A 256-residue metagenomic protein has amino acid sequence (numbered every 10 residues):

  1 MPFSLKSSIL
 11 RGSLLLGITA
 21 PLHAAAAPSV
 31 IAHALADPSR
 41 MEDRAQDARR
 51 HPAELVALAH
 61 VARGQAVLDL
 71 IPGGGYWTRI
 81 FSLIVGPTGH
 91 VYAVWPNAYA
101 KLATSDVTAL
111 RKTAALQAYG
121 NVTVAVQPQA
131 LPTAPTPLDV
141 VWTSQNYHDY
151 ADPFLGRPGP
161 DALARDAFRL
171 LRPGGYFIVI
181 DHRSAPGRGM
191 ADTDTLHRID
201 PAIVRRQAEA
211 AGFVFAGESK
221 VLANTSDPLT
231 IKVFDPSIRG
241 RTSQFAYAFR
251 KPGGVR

Functional and structural regions predicted by a protein language model:
I31-V56: Class I SAM-dependent methyltransferase Rossmann-like catalytic core, especially the SAM/SAH-binding loop
Q65-G73: Conserved class I S-adenosyl-L-methionine
G74-A130: Class I SAM-dependent methyltransferase SAM/SAH-binding core
S82, P158-P173: A short glycine-rich, Lys/Arg-flanked "PGG" loop and its adjoining helix->strand segment in the class I
P132-V141: A short acidic, Gly/Pro-enriched loop at the edge of an enzyme's catalytic core that lines a small-molecule cofactor
G174-D181: Conserved beta-strand signature within the Rossmann-like core of class I S-adenosyl-L-methionine
M190-A216: Conserved Class I S-adenosyl-L-methionine
P228-R256: Core SAM-dependent methyltransferase catalytic element
